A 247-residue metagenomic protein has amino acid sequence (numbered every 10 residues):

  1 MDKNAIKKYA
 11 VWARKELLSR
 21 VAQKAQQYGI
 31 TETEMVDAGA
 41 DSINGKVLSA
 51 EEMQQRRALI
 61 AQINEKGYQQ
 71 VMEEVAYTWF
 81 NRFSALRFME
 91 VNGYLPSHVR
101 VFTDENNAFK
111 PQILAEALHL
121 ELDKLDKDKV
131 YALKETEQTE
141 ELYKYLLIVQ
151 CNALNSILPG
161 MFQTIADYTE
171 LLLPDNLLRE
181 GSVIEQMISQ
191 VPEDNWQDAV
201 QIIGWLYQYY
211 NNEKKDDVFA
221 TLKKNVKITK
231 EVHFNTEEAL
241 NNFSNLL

Functional and structural regions predicted by a protein language model:
M1-L247: Preference for the N-terminal adenyl/adenosyl cofactor-binding alpha/beta module
